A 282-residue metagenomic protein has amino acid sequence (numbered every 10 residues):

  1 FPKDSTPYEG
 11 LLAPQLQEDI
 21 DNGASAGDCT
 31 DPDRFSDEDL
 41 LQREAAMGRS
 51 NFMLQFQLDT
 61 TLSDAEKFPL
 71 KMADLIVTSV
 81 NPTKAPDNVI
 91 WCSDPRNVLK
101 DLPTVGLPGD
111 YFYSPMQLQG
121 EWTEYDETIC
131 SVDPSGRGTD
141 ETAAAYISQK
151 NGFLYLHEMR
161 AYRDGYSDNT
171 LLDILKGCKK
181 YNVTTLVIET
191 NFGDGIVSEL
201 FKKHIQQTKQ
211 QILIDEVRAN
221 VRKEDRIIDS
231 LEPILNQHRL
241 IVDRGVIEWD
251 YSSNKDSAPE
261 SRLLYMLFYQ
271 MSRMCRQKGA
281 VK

Functional and structural regions predicted by a protein language model:
F1, N191-G193, A219: An acidic- and aromatic-residue-enriched active-site/binding cleft used to recognize and process polar
F1-L54: Acidic, glycine-rich loop-and-beta core segments that form the ion-binding/anion-interacting portion of active sites
S5, G152, R244-G245: Intrinsic-disorder/low-complexity loop/linker signature
P32-D215, D250-K282: RNase H-like, metal-dependent nuclease domains and their acidic two-metal-ion catalytic environment used
L213-S257: Short alpha-helix plus adjacent loop in nuclease-associated cores
